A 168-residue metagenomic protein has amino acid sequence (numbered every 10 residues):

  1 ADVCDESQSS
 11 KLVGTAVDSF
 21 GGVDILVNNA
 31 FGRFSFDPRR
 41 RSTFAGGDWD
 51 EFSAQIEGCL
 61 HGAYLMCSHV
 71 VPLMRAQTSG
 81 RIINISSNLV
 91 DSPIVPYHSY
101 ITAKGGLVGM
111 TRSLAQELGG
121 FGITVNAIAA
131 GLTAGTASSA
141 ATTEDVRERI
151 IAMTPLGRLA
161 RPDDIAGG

Functional and structural regions predicted by a protein language model:
A1-L12, W49, D163-D164: The beta1-alpha1 cofactor-binding region of Rossmann-like NAD(H)/NADP(H)-dependent oxidoreductases
S10, G32-S53, A76, P96-S99 (+1 more regions): Conserved mid-core segment of classical short-chain dehydrogenase/reductases
D24, A45-Y64, S79, I83 (+4 more regions): Catalytic Tyr-X3-Lys loop
H61-Y64, G120, A127, E144 (+1 more regions): C-terminal helical subdomain
C67, A103, T111: Active-site helix of classical SDR
P72, Q116-E117: Alpha-helical segment proximal to the catalytic Tyr-Lys
S87: Residue(s) in the substrate-gating loop at a strand-loop-helix junction that position the organic substrate next
S92-H98, G120-F121, G157: Active-site loop immediately N-terminal to the catalytic Tyr-X3-Lys motif of short-chain dehydrogenase/reductase
